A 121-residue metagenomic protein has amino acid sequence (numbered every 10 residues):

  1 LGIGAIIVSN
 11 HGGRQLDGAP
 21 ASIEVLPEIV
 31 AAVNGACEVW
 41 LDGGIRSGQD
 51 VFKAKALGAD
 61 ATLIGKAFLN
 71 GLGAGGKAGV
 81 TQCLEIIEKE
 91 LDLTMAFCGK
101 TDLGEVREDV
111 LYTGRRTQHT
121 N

Functional and structural regions predicted by a protein language model:
L1-L41, G48-N70, L103: Alpha/beta enzyme core
G43-G44, L84: Charged, low-complexity surface patches
G44-I45, G99: A short glycine-centered flexible hinge/capping loop motif at secondary-structure junctions
F68-L69, G75-N121: C-terminal extensions of enzymes
